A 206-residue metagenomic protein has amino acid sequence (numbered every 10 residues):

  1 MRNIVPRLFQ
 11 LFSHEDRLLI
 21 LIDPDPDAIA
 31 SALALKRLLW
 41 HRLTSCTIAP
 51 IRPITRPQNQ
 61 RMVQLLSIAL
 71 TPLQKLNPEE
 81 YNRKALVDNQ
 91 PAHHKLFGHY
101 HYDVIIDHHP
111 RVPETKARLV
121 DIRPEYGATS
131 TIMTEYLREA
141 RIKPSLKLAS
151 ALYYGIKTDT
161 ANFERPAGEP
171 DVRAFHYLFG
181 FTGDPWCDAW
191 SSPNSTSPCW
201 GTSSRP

Functional and structural regions predicted by a protein language model:
M1-P24, L33-W40, P113-P206: A structured phosphate/pyrophosphate-recognition subdomain
L11-S13, P50, Q74, H93 (+1 more regions): Short, well-ordered helical secondary-structure segments
E15-P78: Anionic-ligand anchoring segments at beta-strand to alpha-helix junctions in alpha/beta enzyme folds, i.e., glycine
P26-A28, N89, H108, T160: Generic detector of well-ordered alpha-helical packing
I48-P50, L86-V87, I106, L146: General beta-strand structural signal in soluble alpha/beta enzymes
P57, E80-N82, G155, T196: Short secondary-structure boundary/hinge segments and terminal tails
R61-L119: Active-site cofactor/cluster-binding pocket
